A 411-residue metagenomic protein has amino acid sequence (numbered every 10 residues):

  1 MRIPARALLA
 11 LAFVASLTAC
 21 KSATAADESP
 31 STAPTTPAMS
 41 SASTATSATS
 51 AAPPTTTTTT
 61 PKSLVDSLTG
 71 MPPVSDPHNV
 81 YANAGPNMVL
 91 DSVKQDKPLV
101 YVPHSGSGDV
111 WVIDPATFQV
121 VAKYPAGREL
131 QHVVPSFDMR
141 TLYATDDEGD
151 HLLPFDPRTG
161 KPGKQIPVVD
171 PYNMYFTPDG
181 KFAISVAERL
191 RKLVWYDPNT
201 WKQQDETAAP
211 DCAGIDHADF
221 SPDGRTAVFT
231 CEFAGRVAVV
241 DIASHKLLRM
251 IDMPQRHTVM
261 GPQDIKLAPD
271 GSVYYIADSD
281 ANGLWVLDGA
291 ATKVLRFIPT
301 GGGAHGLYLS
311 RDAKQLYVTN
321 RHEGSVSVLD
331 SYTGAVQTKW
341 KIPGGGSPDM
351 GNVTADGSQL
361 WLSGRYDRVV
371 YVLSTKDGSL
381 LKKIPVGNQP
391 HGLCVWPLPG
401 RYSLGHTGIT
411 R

Functional and structural regions predicted by a protein language model:
M1-L8: Bacterial N-terminal signal peptides that target proteins for export
L11: Glycine/Thr-rich phosphate-binding loops that ligate phosphate moieties of nucleotide and other phosphorylated ligands
L17-A19: C-terminal motif of bacterial Sec signal peptides marking the signal peptidase cleavage site
K21-R411: Predominantly soluble domains enriched in secretory-pathway, periplasmic, or organellar proteins
